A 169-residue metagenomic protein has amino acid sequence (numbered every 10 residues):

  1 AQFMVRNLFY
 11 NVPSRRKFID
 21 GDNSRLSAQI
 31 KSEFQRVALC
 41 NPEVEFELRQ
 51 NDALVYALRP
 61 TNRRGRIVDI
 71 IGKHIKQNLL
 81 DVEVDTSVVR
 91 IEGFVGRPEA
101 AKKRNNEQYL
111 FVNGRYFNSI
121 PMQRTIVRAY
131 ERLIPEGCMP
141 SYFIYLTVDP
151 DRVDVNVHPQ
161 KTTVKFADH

Functional and structural regions predicted by a protein language model:
A1-H169: N-terminal phosphate-binding caps/lids of nucleotide- and nucleic-acid-binding domains
